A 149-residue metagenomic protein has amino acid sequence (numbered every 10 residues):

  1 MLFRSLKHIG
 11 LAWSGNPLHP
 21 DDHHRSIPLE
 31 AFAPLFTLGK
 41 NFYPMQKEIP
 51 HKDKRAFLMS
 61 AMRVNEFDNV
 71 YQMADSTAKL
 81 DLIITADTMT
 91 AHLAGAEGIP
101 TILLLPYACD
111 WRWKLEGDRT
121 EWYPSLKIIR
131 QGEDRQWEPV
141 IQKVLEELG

Functional and structural regions predicted by a protein language model:
M1-G149: Catalytic machinery of carbohydrate-active enzymes, primarily nucleotide-sugar-dependent glycosyltransferases
